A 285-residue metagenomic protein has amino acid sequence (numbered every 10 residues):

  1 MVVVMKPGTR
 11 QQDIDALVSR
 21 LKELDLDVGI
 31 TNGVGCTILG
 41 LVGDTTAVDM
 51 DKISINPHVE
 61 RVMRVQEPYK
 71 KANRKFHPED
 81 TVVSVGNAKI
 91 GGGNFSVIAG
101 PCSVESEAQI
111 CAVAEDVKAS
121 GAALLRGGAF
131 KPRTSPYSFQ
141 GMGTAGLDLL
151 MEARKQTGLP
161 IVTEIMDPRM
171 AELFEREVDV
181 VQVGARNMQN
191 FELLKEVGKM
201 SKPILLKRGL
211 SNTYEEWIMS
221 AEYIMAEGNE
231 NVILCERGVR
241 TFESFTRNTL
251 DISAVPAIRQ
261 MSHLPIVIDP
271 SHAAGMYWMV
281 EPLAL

Functional and structural regions predicted by a protein language model:
M1-V97: Non-catalytic terminal accessory/regulatory regions of metabolic enzymes
K6, M142, G158-D167, D179-N190 (+4 more regions): Catalytic beta/alpha-barrel core
G8, F95-A112, S135-Q140, P160-E164 (+3 more regions): Active-site mouth loops of central-metabolism enzymes
I53, G100, L125, F174 (+3 more regions): Conserved, mostly hydrophobic/aromatic
V85, M200-L285: Catalytic alpha/beta core domains of metabolic enzymes, predominantly
G93-F95, G121-A123, K155-I161, E177-D179 (+3 more regions): Short, well-ordered coil/turn segments that N-cap beta-strands
R126-T144: Glycine-rich, proline-tolerant flexible connector loops at the mouths of alpha/beta enzymes
F139-T163, E196-P203, I252-I266: Alpha-helix-loop-beta-strand connector modules within alpha/beta enzyme cores
